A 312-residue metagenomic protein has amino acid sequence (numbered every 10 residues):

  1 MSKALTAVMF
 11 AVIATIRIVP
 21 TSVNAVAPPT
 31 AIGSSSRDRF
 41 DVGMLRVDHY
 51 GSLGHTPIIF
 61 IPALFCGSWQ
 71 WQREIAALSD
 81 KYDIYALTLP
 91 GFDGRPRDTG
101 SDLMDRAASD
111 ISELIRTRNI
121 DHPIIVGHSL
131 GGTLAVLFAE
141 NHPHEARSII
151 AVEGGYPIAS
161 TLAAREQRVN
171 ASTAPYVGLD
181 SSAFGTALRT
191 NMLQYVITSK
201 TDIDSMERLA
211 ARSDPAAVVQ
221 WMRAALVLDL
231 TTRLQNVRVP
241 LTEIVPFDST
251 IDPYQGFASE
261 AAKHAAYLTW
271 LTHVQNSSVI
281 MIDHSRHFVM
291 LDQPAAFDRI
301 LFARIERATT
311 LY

Functional and structural regions predicted by a protein language model:
S2-I59, S79-D83, D121, T198 (+4 more regions): Alpha/beta-hydrolase fold catalytic core
D48, Y85-V126, L130: Active-site loop/oxyanion-hole signature of alpha/beta-hydrolase fold enzymes
D48-R97: Conserved HGGG/HGGXW glycine-rich cap/lid loop of the alpha/beta-hydrolase fold
C66, S129-G132: Active-site loop->helix "elbow" adjoining a glycine-rich segment at hydrolase catalytic centers
E140, R147-D180: Flexible "cap/lid" loop of the alpha/beta hydrolase fold
S160-A164, L179-N236: Conserved alpha/beta-hydrolase catalytic His-Asp/Glu region
L241-S285: Conserved loop-alpha-helix segment in the C-terminal half of the alpha/beta-hydrolase fold that carries the catalytic
I282-P294, D298: Catalytic histidine-centered segment of alpha/beta-hydrolase-like enzymes
